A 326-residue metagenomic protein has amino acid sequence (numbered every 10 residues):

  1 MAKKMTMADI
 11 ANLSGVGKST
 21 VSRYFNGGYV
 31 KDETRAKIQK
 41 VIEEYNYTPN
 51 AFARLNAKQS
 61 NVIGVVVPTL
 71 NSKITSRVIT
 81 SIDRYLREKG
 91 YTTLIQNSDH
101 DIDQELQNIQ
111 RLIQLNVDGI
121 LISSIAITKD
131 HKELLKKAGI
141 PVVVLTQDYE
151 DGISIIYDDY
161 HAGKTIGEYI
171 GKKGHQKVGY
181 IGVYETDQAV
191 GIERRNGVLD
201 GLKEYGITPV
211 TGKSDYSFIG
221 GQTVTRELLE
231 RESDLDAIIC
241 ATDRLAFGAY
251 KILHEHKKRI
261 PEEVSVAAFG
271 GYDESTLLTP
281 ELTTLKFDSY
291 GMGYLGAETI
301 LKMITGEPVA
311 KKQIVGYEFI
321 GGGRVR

Functional and structural regions predicted by a protein language model:
M1, I122, Y157, A237-A241: Short beta-strand scaffold positions
M1-Q59, R326: N-terminal helix-turn-helix DNA-binding module of bacterial transcription factors
K3-M5, I42-T80, K89, R111-Q114: N-terminal helix-turn-helix/winged-helix DNA-binding helices and compositionally similar short basic alpha-helical
K18-T20, L55-N71, Y169, K177-Y184: Short beta-strand segments enriched in small/hydrophobic residues
V67-S76, I95-Q104, I155-T165, I181-R226 (+4 more regions): Hinge/beta->alpha junction and helix N-cap segments in small-molecule ligand-binding domains
R84-K129, E133: Central regulatory/effector-binding core of bacterial HTH transcription factors
S123-E168, E185, R244, G270-L282: Flexible loop/hinge segments that line or gate small-molecule binding clefts
R231-R326: Flexible loop/turn connectors
